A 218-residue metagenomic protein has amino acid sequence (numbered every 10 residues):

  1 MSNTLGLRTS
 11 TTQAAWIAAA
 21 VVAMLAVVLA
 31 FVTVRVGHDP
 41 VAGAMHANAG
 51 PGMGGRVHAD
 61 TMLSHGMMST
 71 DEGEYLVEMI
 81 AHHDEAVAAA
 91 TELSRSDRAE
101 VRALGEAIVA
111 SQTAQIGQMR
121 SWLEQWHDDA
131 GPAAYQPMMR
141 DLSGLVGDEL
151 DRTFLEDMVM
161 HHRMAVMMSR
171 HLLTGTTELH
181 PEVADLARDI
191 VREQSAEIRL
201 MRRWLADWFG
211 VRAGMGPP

Functional and structural regions predicted by a protein language model:
M1-T12: Terminal targeting segments of Actinobacterial cell-envelope proteins
T12-A19, A23-P218: All-alpha RGS (Regulator of G-protein Signaling) helical domain and cognate RGS-like helical scaffolds
